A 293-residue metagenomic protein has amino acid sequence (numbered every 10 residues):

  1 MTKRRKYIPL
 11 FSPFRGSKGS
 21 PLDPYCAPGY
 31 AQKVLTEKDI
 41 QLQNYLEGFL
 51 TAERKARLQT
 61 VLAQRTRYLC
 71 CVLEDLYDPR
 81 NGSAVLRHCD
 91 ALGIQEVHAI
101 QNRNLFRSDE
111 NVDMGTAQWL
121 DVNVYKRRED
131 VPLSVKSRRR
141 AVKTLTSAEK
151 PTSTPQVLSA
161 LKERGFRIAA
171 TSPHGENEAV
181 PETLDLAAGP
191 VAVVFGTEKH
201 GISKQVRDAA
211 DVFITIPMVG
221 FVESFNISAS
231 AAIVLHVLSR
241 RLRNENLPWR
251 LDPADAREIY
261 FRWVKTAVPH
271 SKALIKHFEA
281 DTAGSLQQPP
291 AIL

Functional and structural regions predicted by a protein language model:
M1-S17: N-terminal intrinsically disordered, low-complexity segments enriched in Ser/Pro/Thr/Gly
K3, G19-L22, Y30, L35-E37 (+2 more regions): RNA substrate-binding interface of SAM-dependent RNA methyltransferases
A84-V85, N111, P181-T183, Q205-D208 (+1 more regions): Short amphipathic alpha-helical segments
N102-N104, R127-E129, E198-K199, M218-V222: Short, acidic/turn-prone active-site loops that include or flank metal/cofactor- and phosphate-binding residues
D113-Q118, L186-G189, I233: Short, hinge-like loop/turn segments at secondary-structure boundaries
R167-M218: Active-site/ligand-binding-proximal alpha/beta "capping" segment
K204-D255: Structured adenosyl-cofactor binding patch, chiefly the S-adenosyl-L-methionine
